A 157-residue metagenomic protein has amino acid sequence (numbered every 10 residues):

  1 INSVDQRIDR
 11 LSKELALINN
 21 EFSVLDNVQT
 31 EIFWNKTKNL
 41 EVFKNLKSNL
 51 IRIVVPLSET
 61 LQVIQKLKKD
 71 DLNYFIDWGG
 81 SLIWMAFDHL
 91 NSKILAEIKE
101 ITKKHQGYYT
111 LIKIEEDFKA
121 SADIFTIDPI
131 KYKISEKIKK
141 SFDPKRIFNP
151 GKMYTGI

Functional and structural regions predicted by a protein language model:
I1-L25: A conserved active-site cap/scaffold subdomain adjacent to cofactor or substrate pockets
L17-I157: Conserved glycine-rich FAD pyrophosphate-binding loop
